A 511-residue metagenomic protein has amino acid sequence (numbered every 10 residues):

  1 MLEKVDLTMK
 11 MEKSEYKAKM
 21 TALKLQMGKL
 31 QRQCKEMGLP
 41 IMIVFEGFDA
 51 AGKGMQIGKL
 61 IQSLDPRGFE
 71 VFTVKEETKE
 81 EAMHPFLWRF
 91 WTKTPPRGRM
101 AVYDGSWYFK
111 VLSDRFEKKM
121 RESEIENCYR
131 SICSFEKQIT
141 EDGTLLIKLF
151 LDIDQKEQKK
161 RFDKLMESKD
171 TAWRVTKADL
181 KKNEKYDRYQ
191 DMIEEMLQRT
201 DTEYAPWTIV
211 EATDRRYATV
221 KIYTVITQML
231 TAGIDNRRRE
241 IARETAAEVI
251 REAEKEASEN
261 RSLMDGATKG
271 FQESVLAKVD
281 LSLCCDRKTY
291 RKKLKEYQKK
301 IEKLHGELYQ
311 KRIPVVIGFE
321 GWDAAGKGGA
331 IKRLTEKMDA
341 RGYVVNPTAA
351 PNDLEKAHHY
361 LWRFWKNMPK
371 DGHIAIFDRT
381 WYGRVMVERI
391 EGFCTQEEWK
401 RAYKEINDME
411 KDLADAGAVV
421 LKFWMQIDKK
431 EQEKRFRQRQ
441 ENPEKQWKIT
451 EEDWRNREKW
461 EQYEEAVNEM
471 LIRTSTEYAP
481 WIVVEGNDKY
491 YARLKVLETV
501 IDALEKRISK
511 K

Functional and structural regions predicted by a protein language model:
M1-K511: Glycine-rich phosphate-binding loop of ATP-dependent small-molecule kinases
